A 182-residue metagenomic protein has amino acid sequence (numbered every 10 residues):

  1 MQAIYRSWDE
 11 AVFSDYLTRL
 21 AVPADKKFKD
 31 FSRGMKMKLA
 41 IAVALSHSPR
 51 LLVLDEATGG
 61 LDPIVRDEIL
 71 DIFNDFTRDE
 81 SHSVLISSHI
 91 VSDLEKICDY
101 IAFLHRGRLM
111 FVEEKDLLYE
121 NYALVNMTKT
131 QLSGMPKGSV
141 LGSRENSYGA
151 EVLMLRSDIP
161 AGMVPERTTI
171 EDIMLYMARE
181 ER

Functional and structural regions predicted by a protein language model:
M1-L39: ABC-family P-loop ATPase nucleotide-binding domains
L52-E56: Catalytic Walker B motif of ABC-type/P-loop ATPase nucleotide-binding domains
T58-G59, V91: Short loop immediately C-terminal to the Walker-B catalytic DE motif in ABC-type ATPase nucleotide-binding domains
P63-V65: Helix N-cap at the start of a conserved alpha-helix in ABC-type nucleotide-binding domains
V112-E113: ABC ATPase "signature
V140-R182: C-terminal coupling/interaction segments
